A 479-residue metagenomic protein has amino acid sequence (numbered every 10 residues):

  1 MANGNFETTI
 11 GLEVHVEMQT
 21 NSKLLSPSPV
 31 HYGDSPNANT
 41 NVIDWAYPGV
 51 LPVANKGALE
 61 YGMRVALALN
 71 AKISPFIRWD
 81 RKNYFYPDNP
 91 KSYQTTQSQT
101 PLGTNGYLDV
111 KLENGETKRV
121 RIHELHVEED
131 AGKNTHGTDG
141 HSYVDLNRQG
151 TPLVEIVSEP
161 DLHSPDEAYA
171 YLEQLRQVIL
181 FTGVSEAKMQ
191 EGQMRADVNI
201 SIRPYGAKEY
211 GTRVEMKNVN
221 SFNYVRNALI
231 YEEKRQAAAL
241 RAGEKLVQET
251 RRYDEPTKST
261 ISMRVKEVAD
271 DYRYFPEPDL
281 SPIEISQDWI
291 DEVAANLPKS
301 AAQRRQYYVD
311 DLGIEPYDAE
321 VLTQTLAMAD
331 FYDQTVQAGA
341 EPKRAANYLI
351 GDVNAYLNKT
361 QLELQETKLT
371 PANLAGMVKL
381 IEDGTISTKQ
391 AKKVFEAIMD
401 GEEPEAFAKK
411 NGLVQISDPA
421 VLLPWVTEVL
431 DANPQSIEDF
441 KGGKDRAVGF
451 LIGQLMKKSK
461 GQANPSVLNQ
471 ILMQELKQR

Functional and structural regions predicted by a protein language model:
A2-K299, P316, Q337-E341: Basic, nucleic-acid-interacting segments
G4, G313, V336-A345, D383-T385 (+1 more regions): Structural motif
G192-P204, V309-D333, P342-T360, I398-D400 (+1 more regions): Core structural elements
D318, F331, E341-L349, N373 (+5 more regions): Residue-level detector of well-ordered alpha-helical segments, enriched for hydrophobic/aromatic packing positions
A338-G339, A345, V353-K368, G376-I381 (+1 more regions): M16/insulysin-pitrilysin zinc metalloprotease superfamily fold
Q365-A375, K379, T388-K457: Strongly charged, low-complexity linkers/loops
D445-R479: Short, amphipathic C-terminal "tail helix"
